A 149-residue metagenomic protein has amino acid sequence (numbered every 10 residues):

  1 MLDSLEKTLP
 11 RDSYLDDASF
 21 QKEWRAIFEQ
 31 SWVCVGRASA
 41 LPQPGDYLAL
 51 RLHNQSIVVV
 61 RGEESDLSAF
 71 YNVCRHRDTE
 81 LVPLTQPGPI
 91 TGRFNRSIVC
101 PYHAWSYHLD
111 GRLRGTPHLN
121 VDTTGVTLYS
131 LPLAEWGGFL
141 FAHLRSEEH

Functional and structural regions predicted by a protein language model:
M1-S13: Short, contiguous pre-domain boundary segments
E6-K7, S19, V73: Short, functionally important structural connectors and interaction interfaces within domains
S13-L52, I57: Non-catalytic accessory segments flanking enzyme active sites
L41-L144: Rieske [2Fe-2S] iron-sulfur-binding domain
E148-H149: Conserved small/polar residues in nucleotide/adenosyl-binding loops
